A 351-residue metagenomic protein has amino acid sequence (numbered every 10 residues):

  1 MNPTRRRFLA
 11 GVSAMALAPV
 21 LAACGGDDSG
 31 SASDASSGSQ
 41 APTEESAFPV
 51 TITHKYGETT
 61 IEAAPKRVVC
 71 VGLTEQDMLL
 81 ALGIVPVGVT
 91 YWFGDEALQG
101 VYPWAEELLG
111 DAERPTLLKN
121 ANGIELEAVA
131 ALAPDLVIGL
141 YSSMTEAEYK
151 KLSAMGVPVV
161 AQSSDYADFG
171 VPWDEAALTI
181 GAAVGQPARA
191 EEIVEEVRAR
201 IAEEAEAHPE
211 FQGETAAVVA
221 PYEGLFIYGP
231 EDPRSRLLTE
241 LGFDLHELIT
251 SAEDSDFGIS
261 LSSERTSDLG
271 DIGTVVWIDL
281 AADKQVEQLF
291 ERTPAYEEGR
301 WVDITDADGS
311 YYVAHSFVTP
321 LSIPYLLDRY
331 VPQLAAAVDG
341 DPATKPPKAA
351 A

Functional and structural regions predicted by a protein language model:
M1-P3, S13-P19: Secretory targeting signals
R5-L9: N-terminal export leaders
C24-S39: Bacterial lipoprotein signal-peptidase II cleavage site
E58, E148-K151, M155-P221, S316-A351: Extracytoplasmic substrate-binding proteins
R67-L82, R189-L248: Basic- and aromatic-lined ligand-binding clefts that recognize polyanionic substrates
E75-A128: A short, structured surface patch at a secondary-structure boundary
A133-G139, V157, D271-I272: Proline-aspartate-enriched helix->loop->beta-strand connector
G270-A351: Structured C-terminal subdomain patch of bacterial secreted/periplasmic proteins
